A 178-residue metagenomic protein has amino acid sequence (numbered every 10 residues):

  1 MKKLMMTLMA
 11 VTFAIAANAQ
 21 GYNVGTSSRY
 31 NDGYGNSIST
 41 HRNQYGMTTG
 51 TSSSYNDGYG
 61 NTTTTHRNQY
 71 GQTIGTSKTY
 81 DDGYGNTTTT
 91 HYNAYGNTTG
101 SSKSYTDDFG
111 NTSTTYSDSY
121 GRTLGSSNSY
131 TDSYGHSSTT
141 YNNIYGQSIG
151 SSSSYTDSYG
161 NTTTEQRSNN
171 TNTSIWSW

Functional and structural regions predicted by a protein language model:
K2-L8: Sec-dependent signal peptide recognition, specifically the positively charged N-region followed immediately by
A10-N18: Hydrophobic h-region of N-terminal signal peptides that target proteins for export in Gram-negative bacteria
Q20-W178: Repetitive, compositionally biased segments used for assembly/scaffolding
